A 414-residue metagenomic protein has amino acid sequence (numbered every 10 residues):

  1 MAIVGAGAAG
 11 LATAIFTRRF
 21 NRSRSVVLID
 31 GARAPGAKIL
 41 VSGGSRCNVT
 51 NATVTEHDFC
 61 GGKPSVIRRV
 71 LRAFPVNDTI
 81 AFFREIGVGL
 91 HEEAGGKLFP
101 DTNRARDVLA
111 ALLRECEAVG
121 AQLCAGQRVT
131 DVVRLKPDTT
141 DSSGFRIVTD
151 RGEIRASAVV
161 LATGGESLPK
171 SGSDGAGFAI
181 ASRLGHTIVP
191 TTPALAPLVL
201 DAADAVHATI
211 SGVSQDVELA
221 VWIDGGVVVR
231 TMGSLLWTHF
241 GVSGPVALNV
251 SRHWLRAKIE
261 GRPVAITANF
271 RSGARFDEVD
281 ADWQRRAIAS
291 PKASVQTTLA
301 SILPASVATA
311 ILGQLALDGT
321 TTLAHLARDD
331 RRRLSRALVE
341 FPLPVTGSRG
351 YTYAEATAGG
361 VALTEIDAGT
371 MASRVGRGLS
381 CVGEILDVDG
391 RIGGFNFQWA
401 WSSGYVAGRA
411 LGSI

Functional and structural regions predicted by a protein language model:
M1-L28, A407-G412: N-terminal Rossmann-like FAD-binding beta1-loop-alpha1 element of flavoenzymes
A2-V4, V27-I29, V129, E153-P169 (+4 more regions): Short hydrophobic core segments
R18-G44: Glycine-rich FAD pyrophosphate-binding loop
R33-P35, L40, T50-E56, G89 (+2 more regions): An anion/pyrophosphate-binding glycine-rich loop and adjacent beta-alpha core in soluble alpha-beta enzymes
G44-E92: Glycine-rich active-site loop/strand segments that organize a redox cofactor
A73-A158: Feature captures the FAD/FMN-dependent oxidoreductase FAD-binding
A125, T309-D389: A glycine-rich dinucleotide-binding beta-alpha-beta segment and adjacent secondary-structure elements that constitute
A158-D204: Glycine-rich loop(s) and the adjacent beta-strand/alpha-helix scaffold that form part
